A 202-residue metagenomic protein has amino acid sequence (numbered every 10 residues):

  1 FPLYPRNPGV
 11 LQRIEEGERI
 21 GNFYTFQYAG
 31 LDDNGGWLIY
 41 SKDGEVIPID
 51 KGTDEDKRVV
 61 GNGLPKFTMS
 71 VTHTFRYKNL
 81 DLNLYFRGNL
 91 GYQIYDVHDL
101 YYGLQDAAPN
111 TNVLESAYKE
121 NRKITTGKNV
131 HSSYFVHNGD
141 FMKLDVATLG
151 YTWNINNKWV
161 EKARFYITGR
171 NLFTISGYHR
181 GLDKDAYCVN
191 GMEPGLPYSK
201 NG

Functional and structural regions predicted by a protein language model:
F1-G63, R170-L172, G177-R180: Conserved small-residue
P8-E15, S41-K51, G103-A117, L182-Y198: Surface-exposed loop/turn segments flanking beta-strands in extracellular/periplasmic regions
N22, N89-L172, Y178, L182-D185: Extracytoplasmic gating/loop element in the C-terminal half of outer-membrane beta-barrel translocons and assembly
D50-V59, K128-F135, N190-L196, N201: Extracytoplasmic loops and strand-loop junctions of Gram-negative outer membrane beta-barrel proteins
T53, N62, M69-L80: Long hydrophobic segments that form regular secondary structure
P65-M69, D140-D145, E161, K200-G202: Residues that define the transmembrane beta-barrel architecture of outer-membrane proteins
T72, D81-N83, K162-Y166: Residue-level detector of the transmembrane beta-barrel scaffold of outer-membrane proteins
N79-L84, N156-N157: Repeated loop/turn-to-beta-strand initiation elements of outer-membrane beta-barrel proteins
